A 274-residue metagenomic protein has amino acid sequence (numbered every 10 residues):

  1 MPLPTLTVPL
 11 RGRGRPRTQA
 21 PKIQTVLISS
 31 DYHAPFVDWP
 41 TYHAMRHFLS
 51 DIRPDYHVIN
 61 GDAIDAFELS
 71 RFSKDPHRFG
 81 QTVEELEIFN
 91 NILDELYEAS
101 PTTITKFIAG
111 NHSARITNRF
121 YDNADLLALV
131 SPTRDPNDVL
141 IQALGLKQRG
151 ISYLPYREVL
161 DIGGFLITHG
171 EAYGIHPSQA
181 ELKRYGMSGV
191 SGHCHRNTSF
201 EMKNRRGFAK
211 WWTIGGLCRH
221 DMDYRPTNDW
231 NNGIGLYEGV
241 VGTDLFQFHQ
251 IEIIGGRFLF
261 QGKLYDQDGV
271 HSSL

Functional and structural regions predicted by a protein language model:
L3-R15: Arg/Lys-rich, glycine/proline-spaced intrinsically disordered segments in nuclear chromatin/transcription regulators
L10-R13, T25, S29-A143: Core catalytic region of metal-dependent phosphoesterases/phosphodiesterases, especially metallo-beta-lactamase-like
T18-V26, V159-L166: Beta-strand-turn-beta hairpins that frame and shape the catalytic cleft of phosphate-ester-processing enzymes
H57-N60, I104-A109, Y153-P155, I167-H169 (+2 more regions): A structural signal for short, well-ordered beta-strand segments and their strand-loop junctions that often border
A128-G164: Metallo-beta-lactamase
R157-G163, E201-K203, F258: Short acidic-hydrophobic surface loop/beta-edge motif
G164-I251: Conserved beta-sheet core of the metallophosphoesterase superfamily
V241-L274: A short C-terminal boundary segment appended to hydrolase-like catalytic domains
